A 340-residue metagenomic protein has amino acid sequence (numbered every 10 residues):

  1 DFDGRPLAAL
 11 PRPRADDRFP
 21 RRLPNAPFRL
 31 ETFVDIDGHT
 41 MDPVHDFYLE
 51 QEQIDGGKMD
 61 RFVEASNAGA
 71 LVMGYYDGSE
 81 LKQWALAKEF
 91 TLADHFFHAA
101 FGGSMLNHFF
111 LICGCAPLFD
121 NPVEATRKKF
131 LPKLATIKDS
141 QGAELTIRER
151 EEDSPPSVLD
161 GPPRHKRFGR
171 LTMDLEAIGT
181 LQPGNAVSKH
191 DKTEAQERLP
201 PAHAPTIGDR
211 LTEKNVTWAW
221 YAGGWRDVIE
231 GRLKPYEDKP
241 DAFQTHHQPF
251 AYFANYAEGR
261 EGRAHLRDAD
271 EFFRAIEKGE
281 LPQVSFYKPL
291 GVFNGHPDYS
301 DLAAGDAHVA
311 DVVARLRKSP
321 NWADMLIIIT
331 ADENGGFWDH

Functional and structural regions predicted by a protein language model:
D1-H340: N-terminal pro-sequences and low-complexity stem/linker regions of secreted or lumenal proteins
